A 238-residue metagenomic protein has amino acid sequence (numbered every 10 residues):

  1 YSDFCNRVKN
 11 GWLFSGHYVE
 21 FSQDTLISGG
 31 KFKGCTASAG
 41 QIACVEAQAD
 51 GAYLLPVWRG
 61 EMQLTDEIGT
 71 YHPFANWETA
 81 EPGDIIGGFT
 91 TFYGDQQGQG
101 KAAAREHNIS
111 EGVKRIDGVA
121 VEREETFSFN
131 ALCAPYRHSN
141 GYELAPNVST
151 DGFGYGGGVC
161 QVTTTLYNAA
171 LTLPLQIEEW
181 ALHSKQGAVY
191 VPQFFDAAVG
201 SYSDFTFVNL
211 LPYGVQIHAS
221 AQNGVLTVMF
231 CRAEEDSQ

Functional and structural regions predicted by a protein language model:
D3-Q238: Well-ordered beta-sheet/strand-loop patches within structured domains
